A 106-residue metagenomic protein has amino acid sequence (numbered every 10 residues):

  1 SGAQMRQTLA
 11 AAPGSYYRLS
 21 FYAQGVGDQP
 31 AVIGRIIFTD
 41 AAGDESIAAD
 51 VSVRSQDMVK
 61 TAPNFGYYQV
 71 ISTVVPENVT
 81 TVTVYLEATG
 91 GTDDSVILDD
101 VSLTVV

Functional and structural regions predicted by a protein language model:
S1-V106: Extracellular and organelle-lumenal recognition/adhesion modules and their flexible linkers in secreted
